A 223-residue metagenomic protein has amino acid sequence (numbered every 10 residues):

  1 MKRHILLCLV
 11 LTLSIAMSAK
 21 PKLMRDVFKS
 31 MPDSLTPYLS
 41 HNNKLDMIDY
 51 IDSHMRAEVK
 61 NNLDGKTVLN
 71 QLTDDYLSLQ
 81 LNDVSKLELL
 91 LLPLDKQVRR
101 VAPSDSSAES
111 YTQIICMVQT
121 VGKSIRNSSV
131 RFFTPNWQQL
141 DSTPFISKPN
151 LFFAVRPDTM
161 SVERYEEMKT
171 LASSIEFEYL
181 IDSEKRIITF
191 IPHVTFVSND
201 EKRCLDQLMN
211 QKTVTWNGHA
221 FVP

Functional and structural regions predicted by a protein language model:
H4-L13: Sec-dependent N-terminal signal peptides
A19-P103: Terminal domain-start segments
K66, N70-V84, T134-T143, W216-V222: Surface-exposed loop/turn elements that mediate protein-protein interactions on large endomembrane-trafficking
Q80, T120-R126, M168, D200-L205: Short consensus segments that form the blades of beta-propeller domains, in both extracellular/periplasmic
L92-P93, R100-S124, F190-V194: Exposed beta-strand-loop-beta-strand "reactive/processing" segments of non-cytosolic proteins
S110-S147: Mid-length scaffold segments of soluble, non-membrane domains
T143-G218, V222: Short aromatic loop motif centered on NTY/YTY
